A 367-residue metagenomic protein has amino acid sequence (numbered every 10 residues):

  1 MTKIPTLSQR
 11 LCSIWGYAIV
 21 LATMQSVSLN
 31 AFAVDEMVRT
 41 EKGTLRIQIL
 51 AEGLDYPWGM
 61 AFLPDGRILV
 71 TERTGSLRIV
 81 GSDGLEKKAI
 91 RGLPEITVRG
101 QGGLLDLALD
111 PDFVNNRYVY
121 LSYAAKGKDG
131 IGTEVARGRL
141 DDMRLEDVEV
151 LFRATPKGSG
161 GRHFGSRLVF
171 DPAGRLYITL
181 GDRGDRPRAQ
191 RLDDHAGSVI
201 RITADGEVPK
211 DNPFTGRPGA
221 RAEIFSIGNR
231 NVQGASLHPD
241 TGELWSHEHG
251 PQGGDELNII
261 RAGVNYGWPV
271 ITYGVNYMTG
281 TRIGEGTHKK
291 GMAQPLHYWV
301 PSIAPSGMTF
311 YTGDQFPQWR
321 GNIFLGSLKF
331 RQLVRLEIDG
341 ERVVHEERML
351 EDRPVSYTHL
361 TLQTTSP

Functional and structural regions predicted by a protein language model:
T2-Y17: Bacterial N-terminal signal peptides that target proteins for export
F32-L45, P209-T215, Y277-H288: Blade/loop signatures of beta-propeller domains
F32-R186, G234-G250, P301-D339, H345: Acidic, Gly/Ser/Thr-rich repeat motifs that build Ca2+-stabilized beta-propeller blades
E134-D142, D194-A204: Beta-propeller blade signature
I200, I259-H288: Mobile, glycine-enriched helix-loop/loop "lid" segments at the mouths of ligand-binding/catalytic clefts that gate
V344-Y357: Conserved blade-ending motifs and adjacent loop-strand segments that build the rim/top face of beta-propeller domains
T358-T364: Conserved small/polar residues in nucleotide/adenosyl-binding loops
